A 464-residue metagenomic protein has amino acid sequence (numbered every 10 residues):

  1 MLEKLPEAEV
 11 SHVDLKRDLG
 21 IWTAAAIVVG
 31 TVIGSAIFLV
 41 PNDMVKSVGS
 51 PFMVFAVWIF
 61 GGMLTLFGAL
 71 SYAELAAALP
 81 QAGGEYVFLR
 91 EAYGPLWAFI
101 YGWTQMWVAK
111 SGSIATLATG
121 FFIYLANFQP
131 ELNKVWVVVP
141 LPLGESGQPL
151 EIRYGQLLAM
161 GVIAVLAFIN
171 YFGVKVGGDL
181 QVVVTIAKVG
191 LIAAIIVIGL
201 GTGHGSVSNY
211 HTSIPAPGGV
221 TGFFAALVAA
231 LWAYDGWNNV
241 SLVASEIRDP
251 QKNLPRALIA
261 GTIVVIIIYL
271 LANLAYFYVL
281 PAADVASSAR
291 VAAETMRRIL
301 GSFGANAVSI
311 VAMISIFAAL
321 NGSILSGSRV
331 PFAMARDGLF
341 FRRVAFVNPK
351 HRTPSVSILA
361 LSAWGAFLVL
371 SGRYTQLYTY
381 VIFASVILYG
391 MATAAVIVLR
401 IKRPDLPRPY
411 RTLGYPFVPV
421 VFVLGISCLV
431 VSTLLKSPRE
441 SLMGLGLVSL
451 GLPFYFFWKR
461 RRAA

Functional and structural regions predicted by a protein language model:
M1-N42, K46-P51, T65-L70, L79-A82 (+8 more regions): Membrane-interface "cap" regions at the ends of multi-pass membrane proteins
E3, V10-L15, P51-F55, N133-Q156 (+2 more regions): Helix-loop-helix junctions that connect adjacent transmembrane segments in multi-pass membrane transporters
K4, V87-R90, A118-Y154, L191 (+5 more regions): Helix-loop-helix connectors at the membrane interface of multi-pass transporters/channels
K16, I21, P95, Y154-M160 (+6 more regions): Loop-to-transmembrane helix boundary motifs in multi-pass membrane proteins
D43, T65-I163, F168-Y171, V308 (+2 more regions): Hydrophobic transmembrane alpha-helices that form the core helical bundles of multi-pass secondary transporters
F52, T379-S385, V398, G414-A464: A generic transmembrane alpha-helix motif of multi-pass inner-membrane proteins
F122, Y154-T202, P217, L258-I259 (+3 more regions): Membrane-interface loop-to-helix entry segments
E151-Y154, R343-T353, Y389-E440: C-terminal membrane-solvent junction of multi-pass transporters and transport-like membrane proteins
